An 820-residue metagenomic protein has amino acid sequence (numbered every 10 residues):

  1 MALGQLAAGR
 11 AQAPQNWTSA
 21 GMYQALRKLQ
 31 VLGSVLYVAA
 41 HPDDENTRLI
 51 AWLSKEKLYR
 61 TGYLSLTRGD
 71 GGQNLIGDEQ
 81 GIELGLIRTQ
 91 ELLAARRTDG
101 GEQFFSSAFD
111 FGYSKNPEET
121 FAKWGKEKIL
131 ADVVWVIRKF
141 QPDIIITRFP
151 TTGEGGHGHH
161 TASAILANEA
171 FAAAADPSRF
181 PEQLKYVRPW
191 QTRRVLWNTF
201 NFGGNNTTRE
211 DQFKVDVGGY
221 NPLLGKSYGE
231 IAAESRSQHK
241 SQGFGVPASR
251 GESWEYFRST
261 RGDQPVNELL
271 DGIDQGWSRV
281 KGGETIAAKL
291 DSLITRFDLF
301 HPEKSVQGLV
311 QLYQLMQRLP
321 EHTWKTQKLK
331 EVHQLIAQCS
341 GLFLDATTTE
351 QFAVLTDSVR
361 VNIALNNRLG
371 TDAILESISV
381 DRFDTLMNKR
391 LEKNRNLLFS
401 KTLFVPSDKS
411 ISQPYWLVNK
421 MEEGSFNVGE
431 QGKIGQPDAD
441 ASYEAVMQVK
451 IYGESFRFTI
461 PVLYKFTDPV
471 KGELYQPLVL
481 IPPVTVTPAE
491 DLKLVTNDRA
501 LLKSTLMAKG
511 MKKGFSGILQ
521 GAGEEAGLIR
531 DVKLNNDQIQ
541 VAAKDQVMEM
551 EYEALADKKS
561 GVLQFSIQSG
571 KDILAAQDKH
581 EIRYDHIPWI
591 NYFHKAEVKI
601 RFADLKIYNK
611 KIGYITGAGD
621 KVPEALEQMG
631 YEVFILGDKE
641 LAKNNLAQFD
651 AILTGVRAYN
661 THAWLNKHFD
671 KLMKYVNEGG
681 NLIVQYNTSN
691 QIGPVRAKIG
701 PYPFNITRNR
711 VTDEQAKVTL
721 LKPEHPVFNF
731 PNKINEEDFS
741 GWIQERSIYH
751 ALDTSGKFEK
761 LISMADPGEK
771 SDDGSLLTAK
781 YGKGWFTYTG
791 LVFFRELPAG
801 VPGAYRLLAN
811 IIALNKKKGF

Functional and structural regions predicted by a protein language model:
R10-K139, T161, N168-A172, D176: Active-site rim/loop-helix segments in enzyme catalytic domains that contact anionic ligands
A13-P14, G21, A173-F343: The feature marks non-catalytic terminal segments
Y313-T356, F383, K465-N497: Low-complexity, acidic Ser/Thr/Pro/Gly-rich terminal tails and inter-domain linkers that flank the onset of structured
K393-P461, E553-V562: Eukaryote-biased detector of low-complexity, proline/serine/threonine-rich segments and adjacent exposed loops
Y443-V446, K450-M511, Y584-N609: Acidic, serine/threonine- and proline-rich intrinsically disordered appendage/tail regions
L574-G655, T688, R795, A813-F820: Aromatic-Pro/Gly-enriched surface loop or interdomain linker that acts as a lid/target-recognition segment
R657-S740: A glycine-rich, often tryptophan-bearing local segment used as a flexible ligand/cofactor-contacting loop or short
I706-G800, G819: Catalytic beta-strand/loop cores that center a nucleophilic Ser/Cys/Thr and support acyl-enzyme chemistry
